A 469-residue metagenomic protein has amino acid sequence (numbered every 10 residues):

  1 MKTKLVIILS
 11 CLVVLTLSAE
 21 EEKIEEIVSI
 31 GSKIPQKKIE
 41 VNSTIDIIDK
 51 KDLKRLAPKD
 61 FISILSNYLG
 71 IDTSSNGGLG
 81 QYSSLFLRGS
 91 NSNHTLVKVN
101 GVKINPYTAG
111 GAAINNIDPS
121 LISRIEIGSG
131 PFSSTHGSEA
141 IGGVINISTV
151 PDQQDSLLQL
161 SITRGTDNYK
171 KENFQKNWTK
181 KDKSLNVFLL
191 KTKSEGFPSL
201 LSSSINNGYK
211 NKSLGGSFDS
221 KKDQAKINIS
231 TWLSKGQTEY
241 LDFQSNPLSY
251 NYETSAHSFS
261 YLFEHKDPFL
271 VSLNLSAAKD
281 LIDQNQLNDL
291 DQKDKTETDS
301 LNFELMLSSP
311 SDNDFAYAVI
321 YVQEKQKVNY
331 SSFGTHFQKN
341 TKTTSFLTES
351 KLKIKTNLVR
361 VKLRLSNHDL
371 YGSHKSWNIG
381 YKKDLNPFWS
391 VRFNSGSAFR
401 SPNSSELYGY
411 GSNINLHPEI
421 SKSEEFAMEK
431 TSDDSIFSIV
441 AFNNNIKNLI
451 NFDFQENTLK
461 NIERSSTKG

Functional and structural regions predicted by a protein language model:
E20, G165, N246-S260, E264 (+5 more regions): Outer-membrane beta-barrel signature, preferentially recognizing the C-terminal barrel domain of Gram-negative
E26-K54, S84: N-terminal periplasmic "start-of-domain" segments of outer-membrane beta-barrel proteins
L53, L65, I125-I127, I145-I147: Non-catalytic regulatory/gating segments with a bias toward low-complexity or hydrophobic composition
I62, S66-V102: Extracytoplasmic beta-strand/coil segments of soluble accessory domains associated with Gram-negative outer-membrane
V102-S129: Short acidic/polar hinge/loop motifs at secondary-structure boundaries that mediate gating or recognition
I114-N116, R164-N168, N177-T179, S203-N211 (+7 more regions): Replace "Gram-negative outer membrane beta-barrel proteins" with "bacterial and organellar outer membrane beta-barrel
S133, N146, Q153-D155, T163 (+2 more regions): Periplasmic-side early beta-strands and strand-to-turn transitions of outer-membrane beta-barrels
G215-G236, N251-D384, K430, S435-F442 (+1 more regions): Face-selective signature of the C-terminal outer-membrane beta-barrel domain
